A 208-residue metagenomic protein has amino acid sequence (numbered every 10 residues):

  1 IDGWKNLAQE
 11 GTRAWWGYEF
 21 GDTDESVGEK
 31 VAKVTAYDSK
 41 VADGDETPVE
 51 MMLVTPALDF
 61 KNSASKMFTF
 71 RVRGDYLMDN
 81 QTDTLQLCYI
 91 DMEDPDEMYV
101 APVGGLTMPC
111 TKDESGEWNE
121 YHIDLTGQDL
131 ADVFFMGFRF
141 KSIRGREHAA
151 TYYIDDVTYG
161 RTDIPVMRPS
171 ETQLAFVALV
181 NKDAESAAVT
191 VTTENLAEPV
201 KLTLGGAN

Functional and structural regions predicted by a protein language model:
I1-K40: Extracellular glycan-recognition surfaces and repeat-rich motifs
G44-S63, N119-Y121: Short beta-strands within extracellular/lumenal beta-sheet-rich domains
D45-M52, S142-G160: Extracellular carbohydrate recognition
F60-A64, R73-T82, R144-E147: Extended, low-complexity, turn-rich repeat/linker tracts enriched in Gly/Pro/Ser/Thr and Asp/Glu that occur
F70, N119-A149: Extracellular beta-strand ligand-recognition surfaces/modules
E97-L130: Extracellular carbohydrate recognition and processing domains and analogous Trp-centered ligand-binding platforms
P165-P169, Q173-A175, N195-N208: Surface-exposed binding patches on compact interaction domains or structured appendages
N181-V189: Short, solvent-exposed loop/turn segments enriched in Ser/Thr/Gly
